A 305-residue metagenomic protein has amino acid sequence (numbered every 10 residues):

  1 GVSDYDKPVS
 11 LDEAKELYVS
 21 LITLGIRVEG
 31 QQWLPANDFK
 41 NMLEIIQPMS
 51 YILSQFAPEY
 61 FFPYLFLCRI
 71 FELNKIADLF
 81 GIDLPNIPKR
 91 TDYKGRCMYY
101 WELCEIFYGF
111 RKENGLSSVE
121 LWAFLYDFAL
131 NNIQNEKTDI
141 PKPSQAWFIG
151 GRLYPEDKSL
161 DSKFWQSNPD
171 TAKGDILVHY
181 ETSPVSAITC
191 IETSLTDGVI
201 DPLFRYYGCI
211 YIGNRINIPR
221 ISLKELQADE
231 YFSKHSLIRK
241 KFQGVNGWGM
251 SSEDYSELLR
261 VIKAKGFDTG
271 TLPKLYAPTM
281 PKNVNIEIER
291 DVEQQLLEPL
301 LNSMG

Functional and structural regions predicted by a protein language model:
G1-I26, G30-W33, P63-Q145, L259-M280 (+2 more regions): C-terminal accessory module of base-excision DNA glycosylases/AP lyases that mediates lesion recognition and DNA
P35-F56: Helix-hairpin-helix
P141-L160: Short, basic/aromatic beta-hairpin or loop at an interaction surface
S159-S167: Short alpha-helix capping/helix-loop boundary micro-motifs
S167-E181: Short coil-to-beta transition motif at edge beta-strands of beta-rich domains
T171-D175, A187-C190, M304-G305: Catalytic centers of nucleases
E181-A187: Short, charged beta-turn/beta-strand-edge "cap" motif at the junction between a beta-strand and an adjacent loop
T193-E253: Aromatic- and Lys/Arg-enriched surface recognition patch
